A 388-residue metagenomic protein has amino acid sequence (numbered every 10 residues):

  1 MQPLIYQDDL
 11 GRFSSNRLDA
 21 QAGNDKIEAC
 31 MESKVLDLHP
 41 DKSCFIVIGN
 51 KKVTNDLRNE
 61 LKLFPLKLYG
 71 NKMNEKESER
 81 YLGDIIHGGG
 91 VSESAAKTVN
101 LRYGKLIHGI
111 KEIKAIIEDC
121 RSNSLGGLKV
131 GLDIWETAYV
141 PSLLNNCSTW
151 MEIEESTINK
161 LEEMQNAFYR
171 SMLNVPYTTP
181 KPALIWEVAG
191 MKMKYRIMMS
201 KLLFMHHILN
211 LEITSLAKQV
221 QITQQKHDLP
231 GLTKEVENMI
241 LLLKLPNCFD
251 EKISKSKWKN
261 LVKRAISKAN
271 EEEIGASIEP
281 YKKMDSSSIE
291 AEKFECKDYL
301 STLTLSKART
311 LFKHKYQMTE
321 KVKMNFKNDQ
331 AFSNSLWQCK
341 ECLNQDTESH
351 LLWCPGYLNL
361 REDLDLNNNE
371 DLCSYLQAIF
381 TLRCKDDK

Functional and structural regions predicted by a protein language model:
M1-S15, M31, V35-I48, K76-G88 (+2 more regions): Catalytic palm active-site di-aspartate
D8-L10, M31, L38, F45 (+9 more regions): Mobile genetic element proteins and their domesticated derivatives, centered on retroelements and DNA transposons
D19-V35, G104-I107: Inter-domain linker/hinge segments that demarcate the starts of reverse transcriptase and RNase H-type modules
L38-E77, T98: Short, conserved micro-motifs composed of acidic
K67-W150: Basic, alpha-helical interaction scaffolds
I116, C120, A276-K388: Family-specific functional microsites
E118-S122, K129, N146-M151, T179-W186 (+2 more regions): Short coil/turn segments at secondary-structure boundaries
K160, M164-K315: Acidic catalytic cores of enzymes that act on phosphate-bearing nucleotides/polynucleotides
